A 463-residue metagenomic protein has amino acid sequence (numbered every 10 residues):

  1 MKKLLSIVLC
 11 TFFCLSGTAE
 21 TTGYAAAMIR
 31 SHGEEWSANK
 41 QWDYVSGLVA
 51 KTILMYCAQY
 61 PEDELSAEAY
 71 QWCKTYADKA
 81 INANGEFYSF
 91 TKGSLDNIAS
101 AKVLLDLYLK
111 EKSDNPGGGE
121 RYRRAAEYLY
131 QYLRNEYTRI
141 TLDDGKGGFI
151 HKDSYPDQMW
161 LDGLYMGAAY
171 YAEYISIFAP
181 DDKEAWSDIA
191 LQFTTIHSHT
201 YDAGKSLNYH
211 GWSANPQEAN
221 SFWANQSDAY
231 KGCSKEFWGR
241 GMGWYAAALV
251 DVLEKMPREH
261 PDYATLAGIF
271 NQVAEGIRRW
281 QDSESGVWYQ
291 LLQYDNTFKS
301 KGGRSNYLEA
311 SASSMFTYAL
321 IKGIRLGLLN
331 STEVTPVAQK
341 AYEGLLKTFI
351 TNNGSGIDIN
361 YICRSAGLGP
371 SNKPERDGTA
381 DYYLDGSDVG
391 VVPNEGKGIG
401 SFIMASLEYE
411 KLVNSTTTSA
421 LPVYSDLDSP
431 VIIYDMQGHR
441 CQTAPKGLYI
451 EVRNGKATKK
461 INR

Functional and structural regions predicted by a protein language model:
M1-L4: Positively charged n-region of N-terminal signal peptides that target proteins for export
S6-T18: Hydrophobic h-region of N-terminal signal peptides that target proteins for export in Gram-negative bacteria
E20-S37, E68-F87, R124-G148, S187-W212 (+3 more regions): Long, well-ordered core segments of solenoidal/helical folds
T22-G47, T52-A101, L107-Y122, R139-D143 (+6 more regions): CBM-like carbohydrate-recognition segments
Y60, E111-G117, Y174-S187, V252-A264 (+1 more regions): Inter-helical turn/loop segments and adjacent helix faces that build the functional surface of alpha-helical bundle
A246-D295: Oxyanion-binding "anion nests"
N414-Q437: Residue-level detector of functionally pivotal "anchor" positions at catalytic/ligand-binding pockets or at interdomain
L448-R463: C-terminal tail/sorting-segment detector
